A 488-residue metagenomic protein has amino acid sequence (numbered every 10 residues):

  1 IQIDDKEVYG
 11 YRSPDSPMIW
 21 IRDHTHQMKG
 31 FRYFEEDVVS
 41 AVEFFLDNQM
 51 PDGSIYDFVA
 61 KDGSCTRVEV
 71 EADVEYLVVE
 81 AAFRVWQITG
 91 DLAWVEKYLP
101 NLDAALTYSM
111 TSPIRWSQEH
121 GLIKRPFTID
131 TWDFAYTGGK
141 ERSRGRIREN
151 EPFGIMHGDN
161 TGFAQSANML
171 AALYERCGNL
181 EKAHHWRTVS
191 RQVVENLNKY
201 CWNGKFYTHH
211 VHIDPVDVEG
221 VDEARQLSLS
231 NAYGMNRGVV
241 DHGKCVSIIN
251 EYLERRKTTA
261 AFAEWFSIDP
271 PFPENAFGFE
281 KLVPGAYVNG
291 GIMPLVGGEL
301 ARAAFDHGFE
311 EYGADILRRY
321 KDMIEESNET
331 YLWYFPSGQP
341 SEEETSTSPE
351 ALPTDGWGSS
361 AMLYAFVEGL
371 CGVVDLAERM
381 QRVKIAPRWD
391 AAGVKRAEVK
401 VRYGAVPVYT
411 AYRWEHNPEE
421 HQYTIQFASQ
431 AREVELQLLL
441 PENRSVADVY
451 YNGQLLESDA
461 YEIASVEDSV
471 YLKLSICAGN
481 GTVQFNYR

Functional and structural regions predicted by a protein language model:
I1-E7, N48-D57, F134-G145, K205-H209 (+2 more regions): Active-site-adjacent bridging/hinge elements
I1-M18, Q87, L92-W94, D103-T111 (+3 more regions): Acidic/polar, glycine-enriched structural segments that form the non-catalytic walls/loops of the carbohydrate-binding
I3, D15-P17, I114-K124, I155 (+5 more regions): Catalytic cores of carbohydrate-active enzymes
P17-F127, M156-A164, G290-G313, L317 (+2 more regions): Aromatic-rich carbohydrate-recognition surfaces in CAZymes
I21, Q226-L229, A260, I292-V296 (+2 more regions): Generic helix N-cap/helix-start motif at coil->alpha-helix transitions
F34-D37, N48-S54, I88, Y200-G204 (+5 more regions): Secondary-structure transition/capping motifs at alpha-helix termini and the adjoining loop/turn into the next element
D52-E69, D130-I155, V216-G220, F279-A286 (+1 more regions): Acidic/His metal-coordination segments adjacent to aromatic residues that form catalytic metal sites in metalloenzymes
A286, E299-R488: Non-catalytic C-terminal accessory modules of carbohydrate-active enzymes
